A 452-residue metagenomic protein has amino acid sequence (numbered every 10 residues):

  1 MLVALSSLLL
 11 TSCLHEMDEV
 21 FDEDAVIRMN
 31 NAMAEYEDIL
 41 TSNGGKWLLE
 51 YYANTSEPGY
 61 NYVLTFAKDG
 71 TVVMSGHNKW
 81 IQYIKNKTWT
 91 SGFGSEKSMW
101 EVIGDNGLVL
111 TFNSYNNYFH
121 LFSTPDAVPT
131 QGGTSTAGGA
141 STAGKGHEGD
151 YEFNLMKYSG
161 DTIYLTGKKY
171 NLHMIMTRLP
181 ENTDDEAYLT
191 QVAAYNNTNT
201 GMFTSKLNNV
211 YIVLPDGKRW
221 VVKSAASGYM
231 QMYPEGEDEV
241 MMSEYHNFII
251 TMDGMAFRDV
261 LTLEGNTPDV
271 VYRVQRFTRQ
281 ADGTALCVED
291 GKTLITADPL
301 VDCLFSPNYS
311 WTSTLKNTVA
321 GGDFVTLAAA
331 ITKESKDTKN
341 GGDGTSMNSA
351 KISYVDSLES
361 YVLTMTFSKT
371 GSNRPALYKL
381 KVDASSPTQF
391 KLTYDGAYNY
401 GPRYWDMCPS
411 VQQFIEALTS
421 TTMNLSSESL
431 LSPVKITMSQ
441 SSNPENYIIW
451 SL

Functional and structural regions predicted by a protein language model:
M1-V3: Sec-dependent signal peptide recognition, specifically the positively charged N-region followed immediately by
L9-S12: C-terminal motif of bacterial Sec signal peptides marking the signal peptidase cleavage site
L14-G107, N182-T200, S441-L452: Acidic/polar, low-complexity intrinsically disordered N-terminal segments immediately downstream of a Sec signal
A53-G107, N117-F119, V213-A256, V325-D395: N-terminal glycine/threonine-rich, aromatic-flanked beta-hairpin/loop signature
N113-N197, T251-K316, A397-L452: Beta-sheet ligand-binding and adhesion/scaffold domains
Y164-V240: Extended alpha-helical scaffolding regions
A320, T345-I352, S360-L363, N373 (+2 more regions): C-terminal intrinsically disordered regulatory tails that are low-complexity, acidic/proline-rich, and enriched
